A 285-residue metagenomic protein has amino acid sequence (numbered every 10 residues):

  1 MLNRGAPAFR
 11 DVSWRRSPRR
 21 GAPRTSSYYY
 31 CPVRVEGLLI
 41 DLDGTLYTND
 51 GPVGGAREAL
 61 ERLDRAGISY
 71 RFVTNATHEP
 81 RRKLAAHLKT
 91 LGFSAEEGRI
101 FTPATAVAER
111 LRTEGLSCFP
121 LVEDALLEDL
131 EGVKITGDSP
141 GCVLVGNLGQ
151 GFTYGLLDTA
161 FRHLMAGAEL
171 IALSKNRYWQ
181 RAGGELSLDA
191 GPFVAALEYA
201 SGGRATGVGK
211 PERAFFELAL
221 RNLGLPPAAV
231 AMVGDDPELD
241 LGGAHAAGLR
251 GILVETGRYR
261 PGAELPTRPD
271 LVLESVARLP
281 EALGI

Functional and structural regions predicted by a protein language model:
M1-N3, S17-R20: Short linear segments in intrinsically disordered or otherwise low-structure-confidence regions
L2-R10: Extreme N-terminal basic, low-complexity initiation segments that serve as generic localization/processing leaders
R10, R24-S26: Intrinsically disordered, low-complexity segments enriched in serine/threonine/proline/glycine and often basic
R20-G21, M232: Short N-terminal alpha-helical targeting/association segments
S27-I40, Y47-I68, T77-F101, T105-I285: Asp-based, Mg2+/Mn2+-dependent phosphohydrolase catalytic module
